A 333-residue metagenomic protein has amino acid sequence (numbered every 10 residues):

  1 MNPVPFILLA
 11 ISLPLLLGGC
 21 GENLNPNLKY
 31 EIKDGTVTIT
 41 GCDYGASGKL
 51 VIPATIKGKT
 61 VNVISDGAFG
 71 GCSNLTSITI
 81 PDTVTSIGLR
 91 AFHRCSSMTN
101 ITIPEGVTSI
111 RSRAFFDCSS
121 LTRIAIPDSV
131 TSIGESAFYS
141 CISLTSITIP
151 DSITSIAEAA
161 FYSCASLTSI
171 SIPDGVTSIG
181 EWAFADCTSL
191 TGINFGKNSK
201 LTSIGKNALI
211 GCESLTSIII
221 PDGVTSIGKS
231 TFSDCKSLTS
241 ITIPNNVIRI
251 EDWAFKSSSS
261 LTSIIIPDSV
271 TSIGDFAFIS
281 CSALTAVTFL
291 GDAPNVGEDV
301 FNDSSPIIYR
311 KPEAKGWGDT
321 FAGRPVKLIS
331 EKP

Functional and structural regions predicted by a protein language model:
M1-I7: Bacterial N-terminal signal peptides that target proteins for export
I7-L16: Bacterial N-terminal signal peptides
G19-C20: N-terminal Sec signal peptide cleavage junction
N27-T36, G45-V63, S73-S86, S96-S109 (+10 more regions): Structural signature of tandem-repeat unit edges
C42-Y44, A68-F69: Acidic, Ser/Thr
S65-G70, G88-H93, R111-F116, G134-Y139 (+7 more regions): Consensus positions within tandem repeat domains that build extended binding/scaffold surfaces
F301, G316-G323: Short loop/helix-cap segments at secondary-structure boundaries that form the rim of catalytic
